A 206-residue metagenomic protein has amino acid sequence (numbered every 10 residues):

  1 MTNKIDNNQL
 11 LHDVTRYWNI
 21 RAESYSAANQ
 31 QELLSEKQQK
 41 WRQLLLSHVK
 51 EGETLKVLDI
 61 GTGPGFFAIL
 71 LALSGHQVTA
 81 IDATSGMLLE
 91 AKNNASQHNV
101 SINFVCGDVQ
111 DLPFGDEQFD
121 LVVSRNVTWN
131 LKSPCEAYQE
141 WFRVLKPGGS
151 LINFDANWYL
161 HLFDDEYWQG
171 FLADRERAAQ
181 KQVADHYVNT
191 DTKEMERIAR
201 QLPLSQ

Functional and structural regions predicted by a protein language model:
T2-G52, F66-F67, E90: Conserved class I S-adenosyl-L-methionine
T54-K56: Nucleotide donor/acceptor-binding cores
L58-I60, P64-D111: Class I SAM-dependent methyltransferase SAM/SAH-binding core
Q110-L121: A short acidic, Gly/Pro-enriched loop at the edge of an enzyme's catalytic core that lines a small-molecule cofactor
L121-P134: A short SAM/SAH-binding and catalytic strip from SAM-dependent methyltransferases
C135-P147: A short glycine-rich, Lys/Arg-flanked "PGG" loop and its adjoining helix->strand segment in the class I
S150-V188: Conserved class I S-adenosyl-L-methionine
R200-Q206: Short alpha-helix
